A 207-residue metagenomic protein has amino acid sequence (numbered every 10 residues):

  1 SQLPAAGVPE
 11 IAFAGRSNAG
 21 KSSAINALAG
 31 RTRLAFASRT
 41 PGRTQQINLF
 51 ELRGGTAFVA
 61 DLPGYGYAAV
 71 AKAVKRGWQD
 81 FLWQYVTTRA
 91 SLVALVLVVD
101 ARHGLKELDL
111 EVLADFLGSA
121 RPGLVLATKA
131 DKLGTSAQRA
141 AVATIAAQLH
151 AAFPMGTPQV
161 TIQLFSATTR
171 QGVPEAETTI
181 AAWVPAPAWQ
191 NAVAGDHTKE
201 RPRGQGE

Functional and structural regions predicted by a protein language model:
S1-A69, P185-Q190, G195, K199 (+1 more regions): Conserved G1/Walker A P-loop phosphate-binding module
S1-Q2, K132-V193: Canonical P-loop GTPase G-domain recognition
G7, R33, Q46, F58 (+9 more regions): Helical mechanochemical/support elements of P-loop NTPase systems and associated helical scaffolds
G42, G66, G104, L133 (+1 more regions): Glycine-/small-residue-rich active-site loops that bind phosphorylated ligands and cofactors
F50, T128, A176: Residue-level signal for inorganic ion chemistry
D61, T128, S166: Active-site glycine-centered loops adjacent to acidic/histidine catalytic or metal-binding residues that shape
Y65-R76, D131-G134: Flexible beta-alpha connector loops of hexameric P-loop NTPases
Q79-V160: Conserved C-terminal guanine-recognition region of P-loop GTPase G domains, centered on the G4
